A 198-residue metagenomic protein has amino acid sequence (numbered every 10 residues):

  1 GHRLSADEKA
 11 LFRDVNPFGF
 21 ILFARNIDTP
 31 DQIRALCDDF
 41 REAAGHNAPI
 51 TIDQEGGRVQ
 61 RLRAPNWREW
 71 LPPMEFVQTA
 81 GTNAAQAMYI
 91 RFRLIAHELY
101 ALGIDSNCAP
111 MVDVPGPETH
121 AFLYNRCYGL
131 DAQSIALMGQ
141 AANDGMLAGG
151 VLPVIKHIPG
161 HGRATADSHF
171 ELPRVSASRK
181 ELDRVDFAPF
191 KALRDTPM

Functional and structural regions predicted by a protein language model:
G1-R13, A87-E98, V185-F190: Short, acidic/polar
A6, Q60-P65, L193-P197: Short, composition-biased local secondary-structure segments
L11, A48-P49, L152-V154: A residue-level detector for conformationally permissive "hinge/kink" positions
L11-F12, F40, L99, M146 (+1 more regions): Generic structural signal for hydrophobic
D14-V15, H46, G149, T196: Structured helix-beta-strand junction loops
N16-I135, H157, R163-S176: Enzymes and membrane/adaptor proteins characterized by extended Gly/Ser/Thr/Asp/Glu-rich, aromatic-dotted
M138-P159, T165-S168, S178-M198: Phosphate/pyrophosphate-binding betaalpha-module
